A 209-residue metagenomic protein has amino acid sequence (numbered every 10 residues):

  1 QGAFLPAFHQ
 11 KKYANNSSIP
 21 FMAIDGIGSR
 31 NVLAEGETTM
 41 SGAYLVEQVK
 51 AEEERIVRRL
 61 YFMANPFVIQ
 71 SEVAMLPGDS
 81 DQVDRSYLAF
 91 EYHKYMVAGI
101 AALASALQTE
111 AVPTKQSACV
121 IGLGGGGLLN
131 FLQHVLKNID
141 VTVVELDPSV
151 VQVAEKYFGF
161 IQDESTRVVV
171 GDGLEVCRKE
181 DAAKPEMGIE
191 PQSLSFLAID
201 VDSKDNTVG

Functional and structural regions predicted by a protein language model:
Q1-G26, E35, T39-S41, K50 (+1 more regions): The AdoMet/dcAdoMet-binding core of the Class I SAM-like
R30-N31: Substrate-binding surface in catalytic domains of secreted glycosidases
E35-S80: N-terminal, positively charged/glycine-rich alpha-helical extensions of SAM-dependent methyltransferases
